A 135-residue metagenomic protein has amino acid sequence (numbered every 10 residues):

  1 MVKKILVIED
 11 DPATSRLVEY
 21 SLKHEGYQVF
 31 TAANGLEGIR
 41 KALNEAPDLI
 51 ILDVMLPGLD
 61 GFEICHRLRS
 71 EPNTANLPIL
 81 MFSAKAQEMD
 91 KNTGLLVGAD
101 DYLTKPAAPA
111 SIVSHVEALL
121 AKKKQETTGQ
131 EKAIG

Functional and structural regions predicted by a protein language model:
E9: Conserved acidic carboxylate
S15, P57, A75, Q87 (+1 more regions): The feature encodes the CheY-like receiver
R16-H24: Charged docking surfaces used in two-component/phosphorelay signaling
T31-L49: Acidic, metal-coordinating helix/loop segments flanking the phosphotransfer/catalytic sites of two-component signaling
P106-E117: C-terminal output helix
